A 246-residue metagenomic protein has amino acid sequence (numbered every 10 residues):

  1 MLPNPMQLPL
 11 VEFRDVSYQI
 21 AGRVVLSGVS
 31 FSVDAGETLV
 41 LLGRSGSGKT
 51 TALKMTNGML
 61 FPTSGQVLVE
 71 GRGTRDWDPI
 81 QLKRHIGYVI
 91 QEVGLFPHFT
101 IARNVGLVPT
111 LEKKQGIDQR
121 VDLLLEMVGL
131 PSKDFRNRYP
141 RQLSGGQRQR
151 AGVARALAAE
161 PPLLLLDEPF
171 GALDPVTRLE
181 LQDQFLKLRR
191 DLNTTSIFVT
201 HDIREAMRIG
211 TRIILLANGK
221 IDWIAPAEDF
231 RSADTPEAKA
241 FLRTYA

Functional and structural regions predicted by a protein language model:
N57: Helix-to-loop junction immediately C-terminal to a conserved catalytic motif
G65-G73, L82, L130: Conserved ABC transporter NBD signature motif
G73-G87, L111, F230-D234: ABC ATPase NBD coupling module
W77, F99, R103-D118, E126-G129 (+1 more regions): ABC-type ATPase nucleotide-binding domains, specifically the catalytic core motifs of the NBD
Y139-L143, Q147: Conserved ABC ATPase signature
E160: Conserved catalytic motifs of ABC-family nucleotide-binding domains
N218-G219: Conserved ABC ATPase "signature" C-loop
